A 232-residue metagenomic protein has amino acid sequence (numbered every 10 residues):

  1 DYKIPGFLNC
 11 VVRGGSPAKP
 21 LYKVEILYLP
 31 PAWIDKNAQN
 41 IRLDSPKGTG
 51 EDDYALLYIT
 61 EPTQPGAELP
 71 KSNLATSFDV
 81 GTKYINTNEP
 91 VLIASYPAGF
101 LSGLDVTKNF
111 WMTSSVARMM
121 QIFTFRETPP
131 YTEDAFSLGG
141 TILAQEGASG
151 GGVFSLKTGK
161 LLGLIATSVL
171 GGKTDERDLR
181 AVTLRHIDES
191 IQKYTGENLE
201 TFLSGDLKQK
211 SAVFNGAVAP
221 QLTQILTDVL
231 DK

Functional and structural regions predicted by a protein language model:
D1, R13-G15, I59-Q64, Y96-A98 (+2 more regions): Solvent-exposed coil/turn segments that connect beta secondary-structure elements in extracytoplasmic/periplasmic
D1-L43, T49: Catalytic-histidine neighborhood of serine endopeptidases, predominantly the chymotrypsin-like S1/PA family
K3-F7, L21, T49-Y54, N86-N88 (+2 more regions): Extracytoplasmic
E25-A32, G99-S102, E133, E146: Domain-wide signal for the mature, well-folded portions of proteins, strongly enriched in nucleus-encoded organellar
K36-G48, I59-N109: Active-site substrate-binding loop(s) of clan PA
D44-S45, D53-A55, E189-K232: PDZ/PDZ-like groove recognition
Y54-Y58, L92-A94, G139-T141: Soluble periplasmic/extracytoplasmic beta-strand elements of cell-envelope proteins
P62-T76, G103-N198: Active-site region of chymotrypsin-like
